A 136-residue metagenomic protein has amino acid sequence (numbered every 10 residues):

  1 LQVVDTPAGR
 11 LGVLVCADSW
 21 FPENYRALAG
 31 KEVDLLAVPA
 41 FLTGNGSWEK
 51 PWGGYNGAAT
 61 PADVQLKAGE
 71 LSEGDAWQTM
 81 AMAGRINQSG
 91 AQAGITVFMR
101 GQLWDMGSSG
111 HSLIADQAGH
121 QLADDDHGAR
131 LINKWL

Functional and structural regions predicted by a protein language model:
L1, A129-L136: A short, polar/charged loop-to-alpha-helix boundary motif
L1, C16, S109: Extracellular structured ligand-interaction cores
Q2-G12, L35: Beta-strand-turn-beta hairpins that frame and shape the catalytic cleft of phosphate-ester-processing enzymes
G12-L14, A58: Hydrophobic, structured segments
S19-I132: CN hydrolase (nitrilase-like) catalytic-core segments centered on the catalytic cysteine and neighboring Lys/Glu
